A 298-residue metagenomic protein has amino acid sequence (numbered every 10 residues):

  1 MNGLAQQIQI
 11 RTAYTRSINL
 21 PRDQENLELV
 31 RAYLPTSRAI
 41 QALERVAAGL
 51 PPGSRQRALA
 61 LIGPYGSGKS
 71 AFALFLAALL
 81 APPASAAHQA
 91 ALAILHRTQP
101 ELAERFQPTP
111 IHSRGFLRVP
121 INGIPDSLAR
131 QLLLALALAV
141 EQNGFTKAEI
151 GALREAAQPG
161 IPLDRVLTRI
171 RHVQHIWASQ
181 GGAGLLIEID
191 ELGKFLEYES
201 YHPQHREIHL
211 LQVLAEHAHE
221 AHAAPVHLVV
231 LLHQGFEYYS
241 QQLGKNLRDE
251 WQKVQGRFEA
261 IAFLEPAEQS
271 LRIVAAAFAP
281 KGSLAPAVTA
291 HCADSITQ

Functional and structural regions predicted by a protein language model:
M1-E25, N122-D126, A135-A139, N143 (+5 more regions): Extended alpha-helical interface modules used as scaffolds for assembling large macromolecular complexes
M1-S67, L74, L79-L80, R97 (+2 more regions): Walker A/P-loop-proximal flanking segment of P-loop NTPase domains
E44-P51, R171, H175, Q212-H219: Surface-exposed alpha-helical segments enriched in charged/polar residues
R55-A58, I62-I189, K194-L210, P225-V226 (+2 more regions): P-loop NTPase nucleotide-binding core
I62-G66, L231-G235, H291-T297: A glycine-rich phosphate-binding loop feature that marks nucleotide/adenosyl-phosphate handling sites
L185-K194, A224-F236, R257-L271: Core alpha/beta catalytic barrel or barrel-like domain that forms the active/cofactor pocket in diverse metabolic
H209-L247, F263: Sensor-1/coupling segment of RecA-like P-loop NTPase cores
Y239-Q298: Amphipathic alpha-helical segments of the small helical/lid subdomains adjacent to P-loop NTPase cores
